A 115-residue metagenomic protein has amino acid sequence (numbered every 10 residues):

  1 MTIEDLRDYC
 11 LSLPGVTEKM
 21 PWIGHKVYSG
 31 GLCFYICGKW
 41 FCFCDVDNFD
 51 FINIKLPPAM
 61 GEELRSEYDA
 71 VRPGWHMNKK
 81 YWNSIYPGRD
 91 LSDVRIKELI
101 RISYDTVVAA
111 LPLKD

Functional and structural regions predicted by a protein language model:
M1-D115: Charge-dense, helix-prone N-terminal extensions
